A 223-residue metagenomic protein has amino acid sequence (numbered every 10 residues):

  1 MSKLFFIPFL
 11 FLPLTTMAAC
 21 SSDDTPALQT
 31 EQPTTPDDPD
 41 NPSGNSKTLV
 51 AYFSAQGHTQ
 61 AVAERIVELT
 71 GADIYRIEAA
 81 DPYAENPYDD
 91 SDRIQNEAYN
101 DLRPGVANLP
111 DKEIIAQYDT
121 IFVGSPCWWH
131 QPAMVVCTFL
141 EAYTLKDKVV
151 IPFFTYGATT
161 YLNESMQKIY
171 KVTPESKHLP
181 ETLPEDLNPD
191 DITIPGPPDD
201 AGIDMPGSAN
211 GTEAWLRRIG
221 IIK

Functional and structural regions predicted by a protein language model:
M1-F5: Positively charged n-region of N-terminal signal peptides that target proteins for export
I7-T16: Bacterial N-terminal signal peptides
F9, Y83, Q131: Active-site-proximal flexible loops/turns
L10-F11, A27-E31: Intrinsically disordered, low-complexity regions enriched for glutamine and histidine
M17-Q29: Bacterial lipoprotein signal-peptidase II cleavage site
C20-S21, Q32-D38, P42-L49, F53-A79 (+3 more regions): FMN-binding flavodoxin-like domain, especially the glycine-rich phosphate-binding loop
I77-P87: Short connector loops at secondary-structure junctions
Y88-D92: Short low-complexity, flexible loop/linker segments enriched in glycine and/or proline with clustered acidic
